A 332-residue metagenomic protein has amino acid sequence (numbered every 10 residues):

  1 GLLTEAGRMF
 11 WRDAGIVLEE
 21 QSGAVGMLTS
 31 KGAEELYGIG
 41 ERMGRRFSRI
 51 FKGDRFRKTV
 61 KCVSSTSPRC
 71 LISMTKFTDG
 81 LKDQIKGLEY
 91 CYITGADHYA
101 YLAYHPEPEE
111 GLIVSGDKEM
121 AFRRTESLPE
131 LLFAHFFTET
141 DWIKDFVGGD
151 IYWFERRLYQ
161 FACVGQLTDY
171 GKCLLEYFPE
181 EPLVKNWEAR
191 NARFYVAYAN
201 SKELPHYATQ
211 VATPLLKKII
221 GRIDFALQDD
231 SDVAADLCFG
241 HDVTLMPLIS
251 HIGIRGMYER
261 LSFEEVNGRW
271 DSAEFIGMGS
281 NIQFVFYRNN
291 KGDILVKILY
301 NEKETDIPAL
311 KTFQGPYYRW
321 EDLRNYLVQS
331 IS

Functional and structural regions predicted by a protein language model:
G1-K61, S65-D236, G240-S332: Signature for phosphate-centric chemistry
